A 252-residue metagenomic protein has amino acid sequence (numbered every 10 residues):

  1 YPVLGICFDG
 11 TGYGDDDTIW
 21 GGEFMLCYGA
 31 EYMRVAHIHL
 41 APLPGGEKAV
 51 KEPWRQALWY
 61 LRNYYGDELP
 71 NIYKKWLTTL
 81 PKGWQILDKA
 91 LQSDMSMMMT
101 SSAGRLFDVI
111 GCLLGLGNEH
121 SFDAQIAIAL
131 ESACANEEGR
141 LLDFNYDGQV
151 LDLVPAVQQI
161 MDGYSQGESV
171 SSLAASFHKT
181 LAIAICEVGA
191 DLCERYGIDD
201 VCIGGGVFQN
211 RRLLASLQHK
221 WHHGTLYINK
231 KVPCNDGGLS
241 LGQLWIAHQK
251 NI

Functional and structural regions predicted by a protein language model:
Y1-F8, G12-I19, P53-R62, D108 (+1 more regions): Glycine-rich phosphate-binding/hydrolytic loop that grips phosphoryl groups
Y1-G5, E187, K220: N-terminal small/polar loop signature for handling phosphorylated ligands or for N-terminal nucleophile
V3-C7, T100, C202: Short glycine-aspartate micro-motif
G10, A103, V201-F208: Glycine-rich beta-strand-to-loop/alpha-helix junction loops that act as flexible
Y13-G14, T18-I38, R55, W76-I86 (+1 more regions): Flexible glycine/proline-rich, aromatic-decorated loop/lid segments
M33-E47, I72, L91-M95, T225-K230: Short beta-alpha connecting loops at secondary-structure transitions that line or flank enzyme active sites
L61-D199, R212-H219: A contiguous, well-structured pocket-lining segment that forms one wall/lid of small-molecule binding clefts in soluble
D199-G204, R211, L217-L239: Conserved phosphate-binding/catalytic loops in two-lobed NTP-binding clefts
